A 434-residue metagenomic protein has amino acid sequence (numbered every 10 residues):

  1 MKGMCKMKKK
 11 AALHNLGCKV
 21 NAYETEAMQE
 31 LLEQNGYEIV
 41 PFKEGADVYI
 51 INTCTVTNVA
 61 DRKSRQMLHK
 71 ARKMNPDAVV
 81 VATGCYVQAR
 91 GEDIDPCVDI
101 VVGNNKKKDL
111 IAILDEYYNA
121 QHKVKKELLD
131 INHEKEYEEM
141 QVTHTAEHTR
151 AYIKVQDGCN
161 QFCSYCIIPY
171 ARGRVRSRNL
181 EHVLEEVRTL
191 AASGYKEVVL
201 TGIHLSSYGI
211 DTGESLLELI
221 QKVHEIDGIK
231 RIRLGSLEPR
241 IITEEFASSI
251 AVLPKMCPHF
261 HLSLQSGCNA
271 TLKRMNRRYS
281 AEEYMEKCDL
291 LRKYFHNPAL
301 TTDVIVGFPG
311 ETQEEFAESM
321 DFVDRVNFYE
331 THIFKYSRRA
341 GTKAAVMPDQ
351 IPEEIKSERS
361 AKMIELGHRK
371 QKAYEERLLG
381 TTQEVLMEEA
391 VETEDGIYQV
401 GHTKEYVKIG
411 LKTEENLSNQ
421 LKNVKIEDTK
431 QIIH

Functional and structural regions predicted by a protein language model:
K2-S207, E245, I250, F260 (+7 more regions): Proteins enriched for Cys/Gly/acidic motifs involved in redox and nucleic-acid/cofactor modification
N15, G202, S236, L264-S266 (+3 more regions): Flexible glycine-/small-residue-rich
C18, G209-H224, G228, M275 (+1 more regions): Radical SAM enzyme [4Fe-4S]-AdoMet core and its adjacent flexible, acidic and glycine-rich loops/tails across
N21, T57-A60, V87, P239 (+3 more regions): Alpha-helix N-cap/loop-to-helix initiation residues
V80-V81, A89, A192-Q313: Conserved SAM/AdoMet-binding glycine-rich loop
A146-T149, C159-N160, M256, S266 (+5 more regions): Short flexible coil/turn linkers enriched for glycine and charged/polar residues that connect secondary-structure
V346-H434: Terminal RNA-binding accessory module
